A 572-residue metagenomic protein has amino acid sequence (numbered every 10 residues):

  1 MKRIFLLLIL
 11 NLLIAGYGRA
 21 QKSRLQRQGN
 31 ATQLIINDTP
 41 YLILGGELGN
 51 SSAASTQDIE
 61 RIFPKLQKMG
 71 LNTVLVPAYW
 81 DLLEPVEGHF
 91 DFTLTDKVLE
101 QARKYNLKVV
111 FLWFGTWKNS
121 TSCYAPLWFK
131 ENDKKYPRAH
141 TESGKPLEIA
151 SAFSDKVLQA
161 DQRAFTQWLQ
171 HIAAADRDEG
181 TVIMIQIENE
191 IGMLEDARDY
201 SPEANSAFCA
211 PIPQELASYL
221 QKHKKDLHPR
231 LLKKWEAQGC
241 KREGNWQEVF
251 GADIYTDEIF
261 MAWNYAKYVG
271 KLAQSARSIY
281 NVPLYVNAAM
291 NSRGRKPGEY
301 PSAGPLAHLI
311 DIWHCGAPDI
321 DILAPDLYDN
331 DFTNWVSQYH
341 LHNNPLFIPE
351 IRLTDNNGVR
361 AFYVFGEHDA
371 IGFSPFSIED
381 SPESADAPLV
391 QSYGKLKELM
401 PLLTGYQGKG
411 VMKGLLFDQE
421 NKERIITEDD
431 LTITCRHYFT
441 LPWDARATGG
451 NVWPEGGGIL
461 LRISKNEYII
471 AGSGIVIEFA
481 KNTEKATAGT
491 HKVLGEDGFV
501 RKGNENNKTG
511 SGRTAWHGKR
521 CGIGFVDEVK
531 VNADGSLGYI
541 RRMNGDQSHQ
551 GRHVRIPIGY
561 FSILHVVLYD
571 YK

Functional and structural regions predicted by a protein language model:
M1-K22: Bacterial Sec-dependent N-terminal signal peptides
A20-N72: N-terminal carbohydrate-binding accessory modules
G45-A54, P77-T95, E142-R163, A175 (+4 more regions): The substrate-binding groove and active-site-proximal loops of carbohydrate-active enzymes, especially glycoside
D58-D133, Y265-I279: Aromatic-lined substrate-binding rim segments of carbohydrate-active enzymes
L107, K271-V282, H308-Q407: Catalytic-core region of carbohydrate-active enzymes that cleave or remodel glycosidic bonds
K135-I310: Polysaccharide-binding and catalytic clefts of secreted carbohydrate-active enzymes
F362-A486, K492-G503, N507: Aromatic- and carboxylate-lined catalytic core of secreted/periplasmic carbohydrate-active enzymes
G450-V452, I469-K572: C-terminal beta-sandwich/jelly-roll accessory domains of carbohydrate-active enzymes
